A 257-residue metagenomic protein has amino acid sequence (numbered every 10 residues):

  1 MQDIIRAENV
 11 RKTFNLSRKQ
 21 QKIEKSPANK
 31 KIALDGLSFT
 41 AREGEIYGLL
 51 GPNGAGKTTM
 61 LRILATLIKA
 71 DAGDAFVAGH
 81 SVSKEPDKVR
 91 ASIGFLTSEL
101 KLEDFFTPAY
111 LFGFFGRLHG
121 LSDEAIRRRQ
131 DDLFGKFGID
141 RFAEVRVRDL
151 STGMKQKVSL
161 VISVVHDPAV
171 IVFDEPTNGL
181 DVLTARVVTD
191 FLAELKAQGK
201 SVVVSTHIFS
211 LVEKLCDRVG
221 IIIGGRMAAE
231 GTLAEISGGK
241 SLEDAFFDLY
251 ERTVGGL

Functional and structural regions predicted by a protein language model:
G113, R117, E124-F142: Conserved ABC ATPase "signature" region
R146-G153: Conserved ABC ATPase signature
I171-E175: Catalytic Walker B motif of ABC-type/P-loop ATPase nucleotide-binding domains
R186-Q198: Helical segment within the ABC ATPase nucleotide-binding domain
E230-G231: ABC ATPase "signature
